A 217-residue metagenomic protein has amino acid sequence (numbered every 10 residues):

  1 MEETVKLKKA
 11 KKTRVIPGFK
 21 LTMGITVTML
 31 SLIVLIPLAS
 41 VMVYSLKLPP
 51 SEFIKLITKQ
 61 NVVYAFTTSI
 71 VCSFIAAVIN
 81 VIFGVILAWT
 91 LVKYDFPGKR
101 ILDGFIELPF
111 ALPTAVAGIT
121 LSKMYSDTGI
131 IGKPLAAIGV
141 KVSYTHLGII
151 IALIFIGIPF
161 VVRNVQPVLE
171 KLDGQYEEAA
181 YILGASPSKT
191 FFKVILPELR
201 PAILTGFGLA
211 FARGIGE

Functional and structural regions predicted by a protein language model:
M1-I16: Short, Lys/Arg-rich, polar N-terminal cytosolic tail immediately upstream of the first transmembrane signal-anchor
V15-P49, T58-E170, V194-G216: Membrane-water interface segments at the C-terminal ends of transmembrane alpha-helices in multi-pass inner-membrane
F53, I151, Y176: Acidic, amphipathic alpha-helical patches
I54, Y181, F192, R200: A cross-family signal for key residues in well-ordered alpha-helices that form functional helical elements
G98, L172-Y176, P187: Conserved short cytoplasmic inter-helical helices of the MFS fold
L108, Q175-L183: Short hydrophobic faces within alpha-helices
L183-G184, P197: Glycine/proline-centered hinge or cleavage motifs at structural transition points of membrane proteins
S186-F192: A mid-sequence, solvent-exposed acidic-amphipathic segment
